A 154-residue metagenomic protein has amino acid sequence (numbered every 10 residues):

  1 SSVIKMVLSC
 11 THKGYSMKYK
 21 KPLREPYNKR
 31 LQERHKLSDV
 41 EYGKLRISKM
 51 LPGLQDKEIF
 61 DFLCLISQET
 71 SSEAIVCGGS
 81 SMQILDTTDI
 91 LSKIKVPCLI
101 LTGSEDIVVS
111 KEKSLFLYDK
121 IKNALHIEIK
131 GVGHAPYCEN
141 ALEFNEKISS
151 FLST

Functional and structural regions predicted by a protein language model:
S2-H35: Flexible "cap/lid" loop of the alpha/beta hydrolase fold
M17-L23, K36-S92: Conserved alpha/beta-hydrolase catalytic His-Asp/Glu region
R46, G79, L117, F144-I148 (+1 more regions): Hydrophobic "lid"/C-terminal helical patch of Rossmann-like NAD(P)-dependent dehydrogenase/epimerase domains
S67, D106, G133-P136: Glycosyltransferase donor-binding loop in the core domain
T70, V109-E112, E139: Residue-level signal for the nucleotide or nucleotide-sugar donor/cofactor binding architecture
I94, I100-T102, D106: Short beta-strand/loop motif that positions the catalytic acidic residue of the alpha/beta-hydrolase fold
V96, S110-D119: Short alpha-helix in the alpha/beta-hydrolase fold that links the catalytic acid
A124-T154: Catalytic active-site module of serine/aspartate enzymes centered on a nucleophile-bearing elbow/loop
